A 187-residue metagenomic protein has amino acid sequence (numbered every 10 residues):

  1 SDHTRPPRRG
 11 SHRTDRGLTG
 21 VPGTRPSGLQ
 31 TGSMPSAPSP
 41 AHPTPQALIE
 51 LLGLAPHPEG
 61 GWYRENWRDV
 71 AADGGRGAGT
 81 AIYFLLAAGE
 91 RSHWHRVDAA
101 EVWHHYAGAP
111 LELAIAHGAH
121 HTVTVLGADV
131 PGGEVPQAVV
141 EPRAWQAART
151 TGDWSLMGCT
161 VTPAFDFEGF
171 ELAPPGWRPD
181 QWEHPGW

Functional and structural regions predicted by a protein language model:
D2-H3, H12-D15: Intrinsic-disorder-associated, low-complexity terminal segments enriched in Asp/Asn/His/Tyr and depleted of Lys/Arg
P26-S33: Short, positively charged and aromatic/hydrophobic N-terminal segments
M34-V139, A147-A148, G152-S155, T162-F167 (+1 more regions): Non-catalytic, conserved peripheral segments adjacent to functional cores
